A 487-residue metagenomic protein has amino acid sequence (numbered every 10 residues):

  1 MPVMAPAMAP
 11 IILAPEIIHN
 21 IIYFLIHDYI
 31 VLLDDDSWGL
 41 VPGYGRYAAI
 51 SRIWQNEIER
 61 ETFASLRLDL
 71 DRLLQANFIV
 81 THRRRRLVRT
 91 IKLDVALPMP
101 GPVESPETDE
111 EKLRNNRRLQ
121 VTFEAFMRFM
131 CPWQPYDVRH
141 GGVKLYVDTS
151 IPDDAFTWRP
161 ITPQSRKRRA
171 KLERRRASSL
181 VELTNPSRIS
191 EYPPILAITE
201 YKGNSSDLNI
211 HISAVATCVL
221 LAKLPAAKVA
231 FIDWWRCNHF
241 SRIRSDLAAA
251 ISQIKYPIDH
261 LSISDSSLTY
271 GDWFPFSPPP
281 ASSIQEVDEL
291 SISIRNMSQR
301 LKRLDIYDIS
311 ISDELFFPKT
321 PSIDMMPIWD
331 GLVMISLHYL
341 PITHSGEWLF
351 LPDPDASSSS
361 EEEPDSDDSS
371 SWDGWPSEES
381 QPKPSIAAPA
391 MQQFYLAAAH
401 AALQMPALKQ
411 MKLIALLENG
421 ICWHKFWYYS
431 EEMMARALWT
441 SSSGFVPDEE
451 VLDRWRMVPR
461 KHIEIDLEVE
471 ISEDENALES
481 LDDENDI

Functional and structural regions predicted by a protein language model:
P2-E110, R114, K144-P160, R166-L172 (+4 more regions): Hydrophobic regular-secondary-structure patch
P2-V3, A7-I18, Y23-I30, T81 (+8 more regions): Long, low-complexity intrinsically disordered regions enriched in Ser/Thr, Asp/Glu, Pro/Gly
A14-H19, S37-S51, N116-F123, S213-T217 (+3 more regions): Generic preference for well-ordered alpha-helical elements
E59-F63, R84-V88, P132-V143, Y192-E200 (+7 more regions): Leucine-rich repeat
A64, E111-R117, S380-P389: The substrate-binding groove and active-site-proximal loops of carbohydrate-active enzymes, especially glycoside
S105-Q299, R303, I309-P321: Leucine-rich repeat
R128-W133, S312, F317-I487: Leucine-rich solenoid repeat modules
